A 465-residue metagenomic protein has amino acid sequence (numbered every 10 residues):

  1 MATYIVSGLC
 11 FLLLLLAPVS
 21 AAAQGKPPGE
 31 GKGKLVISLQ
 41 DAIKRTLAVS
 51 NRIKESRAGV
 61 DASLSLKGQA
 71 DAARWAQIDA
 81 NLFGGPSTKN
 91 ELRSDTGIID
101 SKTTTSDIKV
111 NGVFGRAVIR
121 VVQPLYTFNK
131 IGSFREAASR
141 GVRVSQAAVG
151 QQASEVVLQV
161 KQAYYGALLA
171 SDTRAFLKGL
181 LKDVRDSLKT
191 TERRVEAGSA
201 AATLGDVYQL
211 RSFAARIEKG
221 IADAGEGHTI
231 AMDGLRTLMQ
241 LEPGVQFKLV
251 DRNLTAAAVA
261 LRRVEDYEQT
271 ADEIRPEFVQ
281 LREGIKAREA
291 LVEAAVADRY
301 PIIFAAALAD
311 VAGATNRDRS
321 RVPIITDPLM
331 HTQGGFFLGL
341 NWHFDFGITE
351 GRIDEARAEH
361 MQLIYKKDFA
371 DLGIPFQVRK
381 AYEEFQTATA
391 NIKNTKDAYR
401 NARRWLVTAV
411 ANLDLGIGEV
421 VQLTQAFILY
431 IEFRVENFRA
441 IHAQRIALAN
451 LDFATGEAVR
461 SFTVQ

Functional and structural regions predicted by a protein language model:
T3, I37, E155-T270, E384 (+3 more regions): Periplasmic alpha-helical coiled-coil/stalk elements that build and connect Gram-negative outer-membrane
S7-A17: Bacterial N-terminal signal peptides
F11, S20-K32, T88, L415 (+2 more regions): Acidic, low-complexity, intrinsically disordered peripheral segments
A23-G84, K89, L125, A201-V207 (+7 more regions): Bacterial Sec-pathway N-terminal export signals of envelope proteins
G25-L35, N81-Q123, D251-L261, E293 (+2 more regions): Small/polar, glycine/serine/threonine/aspartate-rich low-complexity segments that form flexible
K44-K54, D61-Q77, N111, V118-A137 (+7 more regions): A glycine-/polar-enriched beta->alpha junction
E55-A70, Q152, V156-L177, D186 (+5 more regions): Amphipathic alpha-helical coiled-coil segments
